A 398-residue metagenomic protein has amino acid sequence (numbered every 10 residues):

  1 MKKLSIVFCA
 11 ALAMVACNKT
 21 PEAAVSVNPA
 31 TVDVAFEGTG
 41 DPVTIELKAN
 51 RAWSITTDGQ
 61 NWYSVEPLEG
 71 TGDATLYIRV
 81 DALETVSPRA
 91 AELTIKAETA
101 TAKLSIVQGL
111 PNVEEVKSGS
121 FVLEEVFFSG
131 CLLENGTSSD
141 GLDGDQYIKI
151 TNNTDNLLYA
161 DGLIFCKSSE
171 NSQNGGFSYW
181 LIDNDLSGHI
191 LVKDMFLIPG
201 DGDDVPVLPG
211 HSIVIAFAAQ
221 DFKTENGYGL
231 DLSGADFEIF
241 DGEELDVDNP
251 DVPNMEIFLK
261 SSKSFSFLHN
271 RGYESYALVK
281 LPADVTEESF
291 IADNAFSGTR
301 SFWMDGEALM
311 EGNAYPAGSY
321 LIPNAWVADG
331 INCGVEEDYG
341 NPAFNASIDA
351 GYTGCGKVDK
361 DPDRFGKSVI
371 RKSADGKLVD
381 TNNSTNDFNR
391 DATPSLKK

Functional and structural regions predicted by a protein language model:
M1-A35, T39, S64, E98 (+1 more regions): Bacterial Sec-dependent N-terminal signal peptides
G38-T44, D73: Short coil/turn motif common to extracellular beta-sandwich-like domains
A49-Y77: Surface-exposed binding patches on compact interaction domains or structured appendages
D81-S87, D221: Short, surface-exposed loop/turn segments at beta-strand-coil junctions that are enriched for proline with nearby
S87-T99: A short beta-strand micro-motif common to beta-rich folds, especially ectodomain repeats
P111-N174, D251, L259-E274, T286 (+2 more regions): A structural motif detector for short, solvent-exposed N-terminal "entry" segments of globular domains
L163-M195: The feature marks short-to-medium sequence segments in extracytoplasmic or secretory-pathway proteins
N184-K397: Solvent-exposed beta-edge/loop recognition patches
